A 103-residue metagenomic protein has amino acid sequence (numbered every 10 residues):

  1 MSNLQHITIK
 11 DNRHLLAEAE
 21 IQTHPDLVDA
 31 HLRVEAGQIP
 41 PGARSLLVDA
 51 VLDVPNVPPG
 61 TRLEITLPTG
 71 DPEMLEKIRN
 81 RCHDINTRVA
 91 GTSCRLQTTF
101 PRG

Functional and structural regions predicted by a protein language model:
S2-E18: Conserved beta-hairpin
R13, A19-L27, V89: A conserved beta-strand-loop-helix scaffold within acyl/acetyltransferase catalytic domains
D26, D71, T92-C94: Short acidic/glycine-enriched loop/turn segments that link adjacent beta-strands
D26-G37: Conserved acetyl-CoA binding element of GNAT-fold acetyltransferases
P40-D53, N80: Conserved acetyl-CoA-binding loop-helix of GNAT-fold acetyltransferases
P55-L67: Conserved GNAT acetyl-CoA-binding A-motif
T69-T87: Conserved active-site alpha-helix within GNAT-family acetyltransferase domains
G91-G103: C-terminal "cap" of GNAT-fold acetyltransferases
